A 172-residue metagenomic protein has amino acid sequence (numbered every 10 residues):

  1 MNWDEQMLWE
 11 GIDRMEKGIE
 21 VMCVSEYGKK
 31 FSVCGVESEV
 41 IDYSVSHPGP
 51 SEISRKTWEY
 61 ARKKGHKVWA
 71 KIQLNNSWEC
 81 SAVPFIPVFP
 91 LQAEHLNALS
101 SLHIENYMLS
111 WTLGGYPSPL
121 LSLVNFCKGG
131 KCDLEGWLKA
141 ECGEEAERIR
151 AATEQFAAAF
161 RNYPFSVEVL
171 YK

Functional and structural regions predicted by a protein language model:
M1-K172: Substrate-binding groove of N-acetylhexosamine-processing glycoside hydrolases
